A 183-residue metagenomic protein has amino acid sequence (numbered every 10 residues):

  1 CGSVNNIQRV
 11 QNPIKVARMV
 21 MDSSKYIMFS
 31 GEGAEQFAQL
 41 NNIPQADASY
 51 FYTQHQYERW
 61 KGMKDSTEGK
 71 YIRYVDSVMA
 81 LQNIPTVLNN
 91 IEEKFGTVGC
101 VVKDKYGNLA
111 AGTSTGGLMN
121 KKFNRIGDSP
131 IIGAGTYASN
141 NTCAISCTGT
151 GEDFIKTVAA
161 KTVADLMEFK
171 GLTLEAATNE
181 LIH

Functional and structural regions predicted by a protein language model:
C1-H183: Alpha/propeptide regions of enzymes that mature by internal proteolysis
